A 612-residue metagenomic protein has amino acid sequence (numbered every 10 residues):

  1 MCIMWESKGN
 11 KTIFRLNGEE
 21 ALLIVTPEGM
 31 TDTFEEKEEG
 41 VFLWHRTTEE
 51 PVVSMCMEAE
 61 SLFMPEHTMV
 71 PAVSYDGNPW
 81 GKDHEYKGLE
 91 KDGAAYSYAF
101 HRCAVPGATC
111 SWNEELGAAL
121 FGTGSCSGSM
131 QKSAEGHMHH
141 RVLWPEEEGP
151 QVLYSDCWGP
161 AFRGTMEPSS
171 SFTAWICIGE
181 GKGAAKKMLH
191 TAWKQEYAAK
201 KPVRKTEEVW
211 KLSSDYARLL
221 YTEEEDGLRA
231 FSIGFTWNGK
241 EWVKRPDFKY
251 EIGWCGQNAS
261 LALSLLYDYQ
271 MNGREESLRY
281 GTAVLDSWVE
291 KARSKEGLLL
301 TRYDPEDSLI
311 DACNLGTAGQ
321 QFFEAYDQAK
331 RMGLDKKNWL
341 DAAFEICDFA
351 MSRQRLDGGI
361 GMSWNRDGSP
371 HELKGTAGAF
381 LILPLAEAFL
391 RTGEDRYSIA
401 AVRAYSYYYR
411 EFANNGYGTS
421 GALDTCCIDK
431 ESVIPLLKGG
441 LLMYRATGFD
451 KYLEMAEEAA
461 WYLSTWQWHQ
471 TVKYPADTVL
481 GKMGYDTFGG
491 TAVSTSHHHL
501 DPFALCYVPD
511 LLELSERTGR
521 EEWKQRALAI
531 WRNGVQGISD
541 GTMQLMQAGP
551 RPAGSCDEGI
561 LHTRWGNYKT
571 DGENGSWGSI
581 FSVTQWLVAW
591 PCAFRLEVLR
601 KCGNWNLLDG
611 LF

Functional and structural regions predicted by a protein language model:
M1-A318, F322-W339, E345-D348: Carbohydrate-recognition beta-sandwich/jelly-roll modules in extracellular/periplasmic carbohydrate-active proteins
G179-K187, K601-G610: Short, charged low-complexity linker/loop segments at the C-terminal edge of domains
V209-R245, E276-L298, W339-I360, D395-T419 (+2 more regions): Long, well-ordered core segments of solenoidal/helical folds
S214, R353, T392, Y405-G418 (+4 more regions): Non-catalytic carbohydrate-binding regions of carbohydrate-active enzymes
G227-E251, E296-A318, G359-F380, Y417-L441 (+2 more regions): Carbohydrate-binding/catalytic loop surfaces
A259-E275, T317-D335, F380-D395, P435-D450 (+3 more regions): Well-ordered alpha-helical scaffold segments within catalytic/enzyme domains
D304-E306, Y326-D395, R410, R445 (+1 more regions): Active-site lining segments of carbohydrate-active enzymes
